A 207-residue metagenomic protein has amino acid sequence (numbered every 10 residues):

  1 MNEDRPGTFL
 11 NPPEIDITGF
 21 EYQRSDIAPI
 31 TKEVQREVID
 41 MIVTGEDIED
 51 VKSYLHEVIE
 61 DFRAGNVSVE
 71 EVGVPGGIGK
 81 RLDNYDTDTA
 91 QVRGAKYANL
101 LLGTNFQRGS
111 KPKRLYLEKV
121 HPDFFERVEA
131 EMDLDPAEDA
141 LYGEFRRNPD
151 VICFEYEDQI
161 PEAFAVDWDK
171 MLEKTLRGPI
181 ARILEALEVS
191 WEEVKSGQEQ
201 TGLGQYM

Functional and structural regions predicted by a protein language model:
M1-M207: DNA-dependent DNA polymerase catalytic subunits
